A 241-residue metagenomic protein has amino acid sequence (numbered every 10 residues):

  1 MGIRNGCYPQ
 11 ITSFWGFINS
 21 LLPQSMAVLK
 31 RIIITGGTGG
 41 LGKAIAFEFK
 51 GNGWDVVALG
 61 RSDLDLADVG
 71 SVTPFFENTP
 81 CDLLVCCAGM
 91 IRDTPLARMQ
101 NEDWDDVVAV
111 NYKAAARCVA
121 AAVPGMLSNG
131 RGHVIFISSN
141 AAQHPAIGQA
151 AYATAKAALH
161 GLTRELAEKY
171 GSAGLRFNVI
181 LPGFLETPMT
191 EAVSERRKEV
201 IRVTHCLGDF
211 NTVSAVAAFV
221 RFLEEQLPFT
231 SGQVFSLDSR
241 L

Functional and structural regions predicted by a protein language model:
T38, A46: N-terminal Rossmann NAD(P)H-binding glycine-rich loop of SDR-like oxidoreductase domains
P95-L96, D103-D105, T190, I201: Substrate-binding pocket helix/loop in short-chain dehydrogenase/reductase
V119, A155, T163: Active-site helix of classical SDR
P124, E168-S172: Alpha-helical segment proximal to the catalytic Tyr-Lys
S139: Residue(s) in the substrate-gating loop at a strand-loop-helix junction that position the organic substrate next
G171, R176, F229-Q233: Short, small/polar-rich loop/turn modules that mediate ligand/substrate recognition or access, typified
D209-L237: C-terminal substrate-recognition "lid" of short-chain dehydrogenase/reductases
